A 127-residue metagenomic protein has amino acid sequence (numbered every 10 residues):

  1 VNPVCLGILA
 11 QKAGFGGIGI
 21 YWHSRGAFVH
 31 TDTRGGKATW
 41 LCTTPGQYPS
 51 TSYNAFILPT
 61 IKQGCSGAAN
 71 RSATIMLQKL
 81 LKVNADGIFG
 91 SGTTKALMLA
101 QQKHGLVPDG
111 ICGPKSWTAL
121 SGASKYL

Functional and structural regions predicted by a protein language model:
V1-I61, A73, T118: Catalytic cores and adjacent binding grooves of peptidoglycan-active enzymes
N2, L6, N70-L77, F89 (+3 more regions): Stable alpha-helical elements in mature extracytoplasmic
L9-A10, M76, L80, L99 (+1 more regions): Generic structural signal for isolated residues within well-ordered alpha-helices
A10, G14, L81-A85, Q101-P108 (+1 more regions): Sec/Tat-exported extracytoplasmic proteins
G19, A85-G87, G110: A generic structural-conservation signal
W40-G92, Y126-L127: Acidic, Ser/Thr/Pro/Gly-enriched interdomain connector segments
T93-K95, L99, K103-L127: Extracellular LysM carbohydrate-binding repeats and other cell-envelope/extracellular binding modules
